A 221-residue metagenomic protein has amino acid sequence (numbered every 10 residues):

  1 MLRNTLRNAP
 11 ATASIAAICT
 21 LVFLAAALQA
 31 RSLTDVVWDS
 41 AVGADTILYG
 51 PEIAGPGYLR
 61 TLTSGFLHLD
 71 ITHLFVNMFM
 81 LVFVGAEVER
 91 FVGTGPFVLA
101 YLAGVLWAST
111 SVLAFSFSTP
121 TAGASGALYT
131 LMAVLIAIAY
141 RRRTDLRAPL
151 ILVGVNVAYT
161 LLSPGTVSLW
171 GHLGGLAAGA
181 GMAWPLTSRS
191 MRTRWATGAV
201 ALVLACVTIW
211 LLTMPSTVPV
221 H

Functional and structural regions predicted by a protein language model:
M1-R7, L162-H221: C-terminal transmembrane module of polytopic alpha-helical membrane proteins
N8-A122, P164-V167: N-terminal TM1-TM2 helical hairpin plus the immediately adjacent luminal interfacial "cap"
T12-A17, F75, V98-L102, L128 (+4 more regions): Hydrophobic alpha-helical transmembrane segments
I18-A26, V134, L152-L161, L204-W210: Alpha-helical transmembrane segments of multi-pass membrane proteins
M78, G126-V134, L176-A180: Alpha-helical transmembrane segments of multi-pass membrane proteins
G85, A133-I138, A178-T187: Hydrophobic transmembrane alpha-helices
R90-F91, L135-L150, T187-A199: Alpha-helical transmembrane bundle and helix-membrane interface signal in multi-pass integral membrane proteins
F117-V134, S168-G171: Membrane-interface micro-motifs in multi-pass membrane enzymes
